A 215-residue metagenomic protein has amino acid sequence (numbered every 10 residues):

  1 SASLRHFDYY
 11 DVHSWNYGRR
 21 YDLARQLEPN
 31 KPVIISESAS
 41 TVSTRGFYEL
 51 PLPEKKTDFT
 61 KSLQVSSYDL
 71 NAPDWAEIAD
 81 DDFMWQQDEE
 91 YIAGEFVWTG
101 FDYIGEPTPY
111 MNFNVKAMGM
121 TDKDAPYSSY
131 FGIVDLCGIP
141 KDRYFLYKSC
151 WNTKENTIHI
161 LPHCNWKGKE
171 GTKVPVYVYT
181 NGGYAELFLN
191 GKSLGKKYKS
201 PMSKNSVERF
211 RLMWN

Functional and structural regions predicted by a protein language model:
S1-M213: Extended substrate-binding grooves/exosites of carbohydrate-active enzymes
